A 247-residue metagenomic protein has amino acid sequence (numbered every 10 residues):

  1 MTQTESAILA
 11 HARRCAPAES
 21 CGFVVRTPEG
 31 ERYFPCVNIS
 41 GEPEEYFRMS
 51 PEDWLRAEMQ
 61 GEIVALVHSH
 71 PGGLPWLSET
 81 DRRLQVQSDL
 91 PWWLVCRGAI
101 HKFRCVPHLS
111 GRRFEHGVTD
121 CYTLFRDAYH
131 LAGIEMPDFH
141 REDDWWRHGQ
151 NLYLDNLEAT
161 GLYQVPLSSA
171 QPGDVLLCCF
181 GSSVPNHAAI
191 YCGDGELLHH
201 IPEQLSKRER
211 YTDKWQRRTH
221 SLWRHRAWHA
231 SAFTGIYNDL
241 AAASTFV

Functional and structural regions predicted by a protein language model:
M1-A65, P71-R104: Conserved beta-strand-loop surface patch within small alpha/beta domains used for substrate/adaptor or ligand engagement
E58-L74, H199, L205-S206, R210-S221: Extended, compositionally biased flexible segments
S110-E115: Second-shell loop/turn segments in exported
H116-A132: Active-site nucleophilic cysteine motif
M136-R141: Surface-exposed patches in mature extracellular/periplasmic domains of secreted proteins
E142-S206, T212: ...with weaker cross-activation on analogous glycine-rich loops/strands in unrelated enzymes
E209-V247: Glycine- and charge-enriched low-complexity intrinsically disordered segments
